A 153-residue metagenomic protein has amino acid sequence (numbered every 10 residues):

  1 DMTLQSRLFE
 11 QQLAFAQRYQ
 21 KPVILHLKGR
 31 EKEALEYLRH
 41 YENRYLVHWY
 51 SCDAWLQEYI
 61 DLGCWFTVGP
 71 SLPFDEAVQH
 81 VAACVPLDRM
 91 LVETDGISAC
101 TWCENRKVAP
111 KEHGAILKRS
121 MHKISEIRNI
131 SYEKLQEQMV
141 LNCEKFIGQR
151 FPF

Functional and structural regions predicted by a protein language model:
D1-L62, P73, H80, N129-I130: Divalent metal-binding pocket/active-site signature
A14-R18, G114-F153: Mid-to-C-terminal alpha-helical segments outside catalytic/metal-binding sites
Y50-S51, P70-D75, D95-S98: Short, acidic/turn-prone active-site loops that include or flank metal/cofactor- and phosphate-binding residues
G63-T67: Short, basic, glycine/proline-bearing loop/turn elements
A77-L87: Short amphipathic alpha-helices and their capping/turn segments at secondary-structure boundaries
D88-P110: Short acidic/histidine-rich active-site segments
